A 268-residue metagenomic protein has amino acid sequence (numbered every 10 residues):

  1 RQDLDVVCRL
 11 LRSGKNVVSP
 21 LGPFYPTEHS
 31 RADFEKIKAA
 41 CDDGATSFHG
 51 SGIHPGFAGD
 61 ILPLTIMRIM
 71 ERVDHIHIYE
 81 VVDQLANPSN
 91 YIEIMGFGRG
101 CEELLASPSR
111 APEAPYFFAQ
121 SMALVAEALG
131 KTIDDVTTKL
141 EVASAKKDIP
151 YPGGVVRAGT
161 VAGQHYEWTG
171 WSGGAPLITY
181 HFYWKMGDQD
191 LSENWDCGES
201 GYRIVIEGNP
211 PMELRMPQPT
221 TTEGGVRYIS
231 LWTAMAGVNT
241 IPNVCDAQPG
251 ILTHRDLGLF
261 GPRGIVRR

Functional and structural regions predicted by a protein language model:
Q2-C8, R12-S13, L21-S47: Rossmann-fold NAD(P)-binding glycine/threonine-rich loop
Q2-D5, A32, G56-F57, P112-Q120 (+5 more regions): Conserved active-site and cofactor/substrate-binding residues in soluble primary-metabolism enzymes
K15, L21-Y25, I53-H54, V81 (+1 more regions): Short, ordered loop/turn segments at secondary-structure junctions
P23-T27, F48-I53, L104-E113, E223-R227: Flexible, glycine/proline-enriched loop segments at strand-loop-helix junctions that form or flank small-ligand binding
F57-I69: Alpha-helical support elements that line or immediately flank enzyme active sites and cofactor-binding pockets
M67-N194, G198-Y202, R227: Active-site-lining helix/loop region of Rossmann-like oxidoreductase modules
Q189-E193, C197-R268: C-terminal helical cap and adjacent loop that interface with cofactors, partners, or active-site loops
